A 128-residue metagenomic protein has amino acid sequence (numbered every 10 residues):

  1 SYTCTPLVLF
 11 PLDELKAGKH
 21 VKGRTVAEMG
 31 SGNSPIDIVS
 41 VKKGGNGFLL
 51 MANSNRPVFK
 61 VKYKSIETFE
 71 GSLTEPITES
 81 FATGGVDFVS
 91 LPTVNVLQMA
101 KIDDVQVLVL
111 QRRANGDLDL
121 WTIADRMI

Functional and structural regions predicted by a protein language model:
S1-I128: Sequence/structural signature of beta-propeller domains
